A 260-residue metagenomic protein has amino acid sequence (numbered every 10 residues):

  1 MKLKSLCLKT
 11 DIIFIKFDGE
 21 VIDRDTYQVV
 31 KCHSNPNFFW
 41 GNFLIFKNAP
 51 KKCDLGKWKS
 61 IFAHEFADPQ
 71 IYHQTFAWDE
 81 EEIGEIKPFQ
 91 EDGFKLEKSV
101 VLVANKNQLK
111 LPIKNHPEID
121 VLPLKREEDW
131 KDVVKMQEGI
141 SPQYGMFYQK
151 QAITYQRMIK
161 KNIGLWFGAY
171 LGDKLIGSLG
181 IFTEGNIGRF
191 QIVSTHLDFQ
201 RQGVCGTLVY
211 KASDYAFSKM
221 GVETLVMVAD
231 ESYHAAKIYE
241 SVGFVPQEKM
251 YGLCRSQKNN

Functional and structural regions predicted by a protein language model:
M1-P69, E81-E82, R157: N-terminal charged segments
M1-T10, A49-C53, K110-K150: Short amphipathic alpha-helix that is part of the acyltransferase structural core
F14-I22, Q70-Y72, E97-V100, R157-F167 (+1 more regions): A short helix-loop-beta-strand connector motif used in the catalytic cores of GNAT acetyltransferases and, in some
K51-D129, L253-R255: Acyl-donor-binding surface of acyltransferase catalytic domains
L55-A63, I192-L197, R201-A216, E240-S241: Conserved acetyl-CoA-binding loop-helix of GNAT-fold acetyltransferases
E82-L96, Q202, G206, E231-K249: Conserved active-site alpha-helix within GNAT-family acetyltransferase domains
L102-P117, E223-A236, V245-N260: C-terminal "cap" of GNAT-fold acetyltransferases
F147-H196: A conserved beta-strand-loop-helix scaffold within acyl/acetyltransferase catalytic domains
